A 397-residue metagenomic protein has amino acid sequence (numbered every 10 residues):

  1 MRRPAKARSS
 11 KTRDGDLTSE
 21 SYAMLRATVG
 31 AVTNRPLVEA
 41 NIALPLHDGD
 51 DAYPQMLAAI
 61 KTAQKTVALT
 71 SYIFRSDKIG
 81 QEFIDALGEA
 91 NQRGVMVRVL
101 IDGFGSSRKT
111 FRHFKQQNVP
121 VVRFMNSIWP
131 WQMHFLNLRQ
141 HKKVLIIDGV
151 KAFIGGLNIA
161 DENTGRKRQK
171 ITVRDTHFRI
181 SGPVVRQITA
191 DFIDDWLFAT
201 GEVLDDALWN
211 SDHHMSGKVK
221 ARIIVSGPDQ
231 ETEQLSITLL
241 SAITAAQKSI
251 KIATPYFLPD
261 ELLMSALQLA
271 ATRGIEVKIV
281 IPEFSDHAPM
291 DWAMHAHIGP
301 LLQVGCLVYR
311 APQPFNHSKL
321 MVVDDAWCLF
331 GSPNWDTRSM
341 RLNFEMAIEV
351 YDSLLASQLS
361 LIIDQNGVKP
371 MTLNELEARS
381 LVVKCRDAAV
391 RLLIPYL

Functional and structural regions predicted by a protein language model:
M1-S236, S241, A245, S285 (+6 more regions): N-terminal localization/anchoring segments of enzymes in phospholipid and broader phosphate metabolism
S249: Phosphate-/nucleic-acid-contacting segments
Y256-V277, P282-H287: Helical hairpin unit composed of two closely spaced alpha helices linked by a short loop
E261-M264, D291-A293, V323, R341-N343: Histidine/acidic-residue-rich catalytic or RNA/ligand-binding cores of hydrolases and nuclease-related proteins
A266-A270, A296, Q365: Short, solvent-exposed amphipathic alpha-helical segments in soluble enzyme and RNA/protein-processing domains
V308-P312: Active-site donor-binding acidic/aromatic loop of nucleotide-activated sugar and phosphosugar transferases involved
K319: Catalytic-core elements of nucleic-acid end-processing and repair enzymes
